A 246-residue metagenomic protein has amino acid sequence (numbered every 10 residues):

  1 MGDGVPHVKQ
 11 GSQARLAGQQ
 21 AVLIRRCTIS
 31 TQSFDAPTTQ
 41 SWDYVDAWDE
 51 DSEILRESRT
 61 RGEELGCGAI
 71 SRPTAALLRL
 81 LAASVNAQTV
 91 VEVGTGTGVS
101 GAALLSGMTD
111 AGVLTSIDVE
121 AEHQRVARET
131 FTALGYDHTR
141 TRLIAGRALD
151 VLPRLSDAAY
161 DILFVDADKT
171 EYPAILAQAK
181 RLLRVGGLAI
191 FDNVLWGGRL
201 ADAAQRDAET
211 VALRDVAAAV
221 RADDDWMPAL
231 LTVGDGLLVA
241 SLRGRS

Functional and structural regions predicted by a protein language model:
G4-I162, K169-I190, V194-S246: A short alpha-helical cap/connector motif
